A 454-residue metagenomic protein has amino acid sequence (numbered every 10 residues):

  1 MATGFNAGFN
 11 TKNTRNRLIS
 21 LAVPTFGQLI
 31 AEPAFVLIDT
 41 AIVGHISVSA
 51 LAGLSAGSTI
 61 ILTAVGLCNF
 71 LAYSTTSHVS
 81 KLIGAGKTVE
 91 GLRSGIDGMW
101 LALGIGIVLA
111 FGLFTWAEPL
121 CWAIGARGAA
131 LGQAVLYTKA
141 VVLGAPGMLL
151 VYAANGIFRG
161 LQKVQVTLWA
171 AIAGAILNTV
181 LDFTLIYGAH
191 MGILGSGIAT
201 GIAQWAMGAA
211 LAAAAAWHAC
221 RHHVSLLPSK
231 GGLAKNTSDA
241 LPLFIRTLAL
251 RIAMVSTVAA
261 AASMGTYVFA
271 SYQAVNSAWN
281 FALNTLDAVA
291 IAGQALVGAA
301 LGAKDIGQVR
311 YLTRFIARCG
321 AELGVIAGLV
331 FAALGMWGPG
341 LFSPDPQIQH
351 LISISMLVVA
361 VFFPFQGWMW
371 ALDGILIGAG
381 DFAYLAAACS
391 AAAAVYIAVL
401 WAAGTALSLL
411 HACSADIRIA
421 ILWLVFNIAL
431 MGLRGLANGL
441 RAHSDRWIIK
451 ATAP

Functional and structural regions predicted by a protein language model:
M1-T25, V79-P146, V180, G188-L241 (+2 more regions): Short alpha-helical transmembrane segments in multi-pass integral membrane proteins
I19, A34-F35, L71, G112-W116 (+12 more regions): Residue-level signal for transmembrane alpha-helical positions in Major Facilitator Superfamily
I19-D39, A140, G144, V151 (+7 more regions): Transmembrane helical elements of multi-pass membrane transporters/channels
S20, I42-L62, A129-Q133, I193-L194 (+7 more regions): Interfacial/gating helices of multi-pass transporter permease domains
I30-A52, C121-G128, T184-M191, L248-F281 (+2 more regions): Helix-terminus/linker motif at the lipid-water interface of multi-pass membrane proteins
L37-A41, F111, P119, A153-I157 (+7 more regions): Alpha-helical transmembrane segments of multipass membrane proteins
L51-F111, M148-T167, S271-G335, W368-G380 (+1 more regions): Small-residue-rich hydrophobic transmembrane alpha-helices
N69-A72, A140-R159, T167-A175, S196-A212 (+4 more regions): Short runs within selected transmembrane alpha-helices of multi-pass transporters and secretion channels
